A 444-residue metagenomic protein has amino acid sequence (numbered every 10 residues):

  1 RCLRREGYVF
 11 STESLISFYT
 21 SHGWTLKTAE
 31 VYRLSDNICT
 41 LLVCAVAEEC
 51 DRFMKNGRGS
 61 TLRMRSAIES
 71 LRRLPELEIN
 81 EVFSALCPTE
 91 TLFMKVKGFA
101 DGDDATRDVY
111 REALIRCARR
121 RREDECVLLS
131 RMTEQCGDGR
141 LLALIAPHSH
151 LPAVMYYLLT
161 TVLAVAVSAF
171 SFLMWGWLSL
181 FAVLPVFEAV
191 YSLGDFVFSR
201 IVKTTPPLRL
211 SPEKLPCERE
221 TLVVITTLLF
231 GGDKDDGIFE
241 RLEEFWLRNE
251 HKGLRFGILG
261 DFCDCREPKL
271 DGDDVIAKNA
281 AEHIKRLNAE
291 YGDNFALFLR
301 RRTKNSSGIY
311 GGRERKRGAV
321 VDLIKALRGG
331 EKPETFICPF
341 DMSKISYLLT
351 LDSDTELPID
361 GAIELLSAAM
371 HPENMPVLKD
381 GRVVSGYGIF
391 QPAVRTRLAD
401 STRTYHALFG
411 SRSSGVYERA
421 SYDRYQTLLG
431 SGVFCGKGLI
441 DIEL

Functional and structural regions predicted by a protein language model:
R1-M155, P207-L444: Internal catalytic domains of large membrane-associated glycosyltransferases
S149-D195, P392-A393: Alpha-helical bilayer-embedded segments of polytopic membrane proteins, i.e., transmembrane/intramembrane helices
Y191-V197, F230, G260: Conserved catalytic alpha/beta cores of large enzymes that bind or transform nucleotide phosphates and polynucleotides
L193-R209: Transmembrane-cytosolic junction motif
